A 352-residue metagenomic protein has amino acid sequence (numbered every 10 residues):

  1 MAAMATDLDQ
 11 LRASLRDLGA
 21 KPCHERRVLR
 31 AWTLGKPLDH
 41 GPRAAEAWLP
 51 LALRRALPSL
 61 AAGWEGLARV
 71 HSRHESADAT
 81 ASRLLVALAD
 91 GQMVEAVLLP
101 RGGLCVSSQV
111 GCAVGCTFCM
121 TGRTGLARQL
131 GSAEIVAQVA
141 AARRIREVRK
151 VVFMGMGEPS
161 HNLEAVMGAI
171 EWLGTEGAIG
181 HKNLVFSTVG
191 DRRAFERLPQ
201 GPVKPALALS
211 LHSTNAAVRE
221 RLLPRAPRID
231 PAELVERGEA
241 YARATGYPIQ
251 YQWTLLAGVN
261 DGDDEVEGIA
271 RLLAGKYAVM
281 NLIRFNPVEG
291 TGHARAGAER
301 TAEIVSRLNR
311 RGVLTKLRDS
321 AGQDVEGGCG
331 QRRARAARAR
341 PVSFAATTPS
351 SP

Functional and structural regions predicted by a protein language model:
M1-V94, E239-Y247, L255-P352: Auxiliary Fe-S-binding modules of radical SAM enzymes
S82, V94, G102-V106, V114 (+1 more regions): Generic beta-strand structural signal
L98-L99, A165: Residue-level structural signal for beta-strand termini and adjacent loop
L99-E134, A141: Canonical Radical SAM [4Fe-4S] cluster-binding loop centered on the CxxxCxxC motif and its immediate flanking residues
A113, D191-R193, A216, G322-E326: Alpha-helix N-cap/helix-start and coil->helix boundary motif
E134, Q138, G168-A169: Alpha-helical scaffold elements adjacent to nucleotide-binding pockets in ATP/GTP-utilizing enzyme cores
R143-K150, G155-R311, T315-K316: Conserved AdoMet/S-adenosylmethionine-binding subsite of the radical SAM
